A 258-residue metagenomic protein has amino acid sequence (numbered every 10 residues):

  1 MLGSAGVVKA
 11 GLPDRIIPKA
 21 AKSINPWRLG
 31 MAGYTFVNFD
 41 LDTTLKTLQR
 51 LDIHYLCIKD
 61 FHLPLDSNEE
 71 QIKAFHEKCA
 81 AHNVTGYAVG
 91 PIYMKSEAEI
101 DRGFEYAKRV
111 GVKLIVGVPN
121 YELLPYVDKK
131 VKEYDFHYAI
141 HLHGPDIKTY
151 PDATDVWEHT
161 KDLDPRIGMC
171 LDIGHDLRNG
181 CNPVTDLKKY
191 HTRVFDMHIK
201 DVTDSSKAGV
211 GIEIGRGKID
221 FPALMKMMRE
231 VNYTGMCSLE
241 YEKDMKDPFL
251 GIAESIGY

Functional and structural regions predicted by a protein language model:
G3-A5, A21, D42-L45, K78-L171 (+1 more regions): Active-site acidic/histidine proton-transfer and metal-coordination neighborhood in alpha/beta enzyme cores
G3-G30, V37-H54, A153, T160-L171 (+1 more regions): Histidine-acidic metal/acid-base catalytic patches
G30-Y34, C57-K59, Y87-G90, V116-V118 (+4 more regions): A cross-family glycoside hydrolase active-site/sugar-binding cleft signature
C57-A80: Glycine-rich, proline-tolerant flexible connector loops at the mouths of alpha/beta enzymes
L63-P64, M94, E122, D146 (+2 more regions): Positions that flank functional sites
D66-N68, A98-E99, Y126-V127, T149-Y150 (+2 more regions): Short Asp/Glu-rich motifs
Q71, E97-G111, A208-E213, D247: Surface-exposed, active-site-proximal loop segments in enzymatic domains
